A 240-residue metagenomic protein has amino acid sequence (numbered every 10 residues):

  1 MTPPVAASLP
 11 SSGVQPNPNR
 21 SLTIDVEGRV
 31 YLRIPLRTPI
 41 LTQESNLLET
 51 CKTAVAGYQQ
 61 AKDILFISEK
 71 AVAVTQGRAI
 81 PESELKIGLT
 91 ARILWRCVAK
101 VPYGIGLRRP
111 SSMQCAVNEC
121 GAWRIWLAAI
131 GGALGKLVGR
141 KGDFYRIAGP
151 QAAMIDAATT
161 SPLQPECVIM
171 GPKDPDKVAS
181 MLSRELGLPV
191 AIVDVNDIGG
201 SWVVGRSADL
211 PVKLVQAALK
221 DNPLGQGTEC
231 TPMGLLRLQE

Functional and structural regions predicted by a protein language model:
T2-E240: N-terminal and secondary-structure boundary signal
